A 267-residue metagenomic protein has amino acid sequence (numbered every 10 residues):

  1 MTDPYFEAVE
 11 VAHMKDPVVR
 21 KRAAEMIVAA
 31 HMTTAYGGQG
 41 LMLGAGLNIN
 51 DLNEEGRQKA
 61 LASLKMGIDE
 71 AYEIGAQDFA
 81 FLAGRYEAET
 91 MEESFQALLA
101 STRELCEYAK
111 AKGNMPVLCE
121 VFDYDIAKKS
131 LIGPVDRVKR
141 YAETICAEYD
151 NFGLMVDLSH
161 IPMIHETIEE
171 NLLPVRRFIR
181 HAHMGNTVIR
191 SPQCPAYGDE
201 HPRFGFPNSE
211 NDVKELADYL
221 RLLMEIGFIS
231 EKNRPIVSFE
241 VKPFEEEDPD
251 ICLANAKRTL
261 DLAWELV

Functional and structural regions predicted by a protein language model:
M1-I68, Y72, E148-G153, A254-V267: N-terminal pre-domain/capping segments
Y5, G75-Q77, K139-G153, P162-V267: Histidine-acidic metal/acid-base catalytic patches
A8-A23, E87-E89, D125-L131, L158-E166 (+3 more regions): Acidic-and-aromatic substrate-binding clefts and catalytic sites of carbohydrate-active enzymes
V11-H13, Y36-G40, F81-A83, C119-D123 (+4 more regions): A cross-domain feature marking catalytic cores of carbohydrate-active enzymes and several ubiquitous metabolic/repair
K15-T34, K65-E73, S101-K110, T167-R180 (+1 more regions): Short amphipathic alpha-helices and their capping/turn segments at secondary-structure boundaries
A23-I27, N50, E93-Q96, I132-P134 (+3 more regions): Short, glycine/charged-enriched secondary-structure capping and boundary segments
L41-N48, Y86-A88, Y124, V188-S191: Conserved radical SAM core fold
N50-G153: Active-site acidic/histidine proton-transfer and metal-coordination neighborhood in alpha/beta enzyme cores
